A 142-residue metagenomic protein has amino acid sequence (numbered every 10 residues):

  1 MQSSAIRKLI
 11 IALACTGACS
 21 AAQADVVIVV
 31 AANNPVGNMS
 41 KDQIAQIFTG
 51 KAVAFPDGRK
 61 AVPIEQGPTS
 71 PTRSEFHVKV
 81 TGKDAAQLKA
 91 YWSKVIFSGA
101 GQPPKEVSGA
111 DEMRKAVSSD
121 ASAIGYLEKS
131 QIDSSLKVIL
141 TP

Functional and structural regions predicted by a protein language model:
M1-I11: Bacterial N-terminal signal peptides that target proteins for export
C15-T16: Short, linear, compositionally biased motifs with a strong N-terminal bias
C19-A24: Sec/Tat signal peptide C-region and signal peptidase I cleavage site
D25-P142: Exported/periplasmic ABC-transporter solute-binding proteins
